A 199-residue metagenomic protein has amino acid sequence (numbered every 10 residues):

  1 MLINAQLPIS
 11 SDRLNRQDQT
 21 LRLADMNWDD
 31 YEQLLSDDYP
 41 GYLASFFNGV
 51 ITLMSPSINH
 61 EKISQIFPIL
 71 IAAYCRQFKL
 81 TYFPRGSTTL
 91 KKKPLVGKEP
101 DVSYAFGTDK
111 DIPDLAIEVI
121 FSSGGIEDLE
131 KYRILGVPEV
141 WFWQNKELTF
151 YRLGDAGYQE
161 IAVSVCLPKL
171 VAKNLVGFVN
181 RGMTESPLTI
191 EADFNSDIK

Functional and structural regions predicted by a protein language model:
M1-S45: Polyampholytic, low-complexity intrinsically disordered segments
L2-D18, P68-Y74, F78-L135, F142-K199: C-terminal interaction segment
P40-G41, N48, E99, P113: A structure-centric signal for secondary-structure junctions around beta-strands
G41-L43, V140, F150: Short, surface-exposed charged micro-motifs
F46-N48, R85: Short Gly/Ser/Thr- and Asp/Glu-enriched loop/turn motifs at secondary-structure junctions
N48, P56, H60-S64: Nuclease catalytic cores
I51-M54, I117: Short hydrophobic-aromatic micro-motifs
